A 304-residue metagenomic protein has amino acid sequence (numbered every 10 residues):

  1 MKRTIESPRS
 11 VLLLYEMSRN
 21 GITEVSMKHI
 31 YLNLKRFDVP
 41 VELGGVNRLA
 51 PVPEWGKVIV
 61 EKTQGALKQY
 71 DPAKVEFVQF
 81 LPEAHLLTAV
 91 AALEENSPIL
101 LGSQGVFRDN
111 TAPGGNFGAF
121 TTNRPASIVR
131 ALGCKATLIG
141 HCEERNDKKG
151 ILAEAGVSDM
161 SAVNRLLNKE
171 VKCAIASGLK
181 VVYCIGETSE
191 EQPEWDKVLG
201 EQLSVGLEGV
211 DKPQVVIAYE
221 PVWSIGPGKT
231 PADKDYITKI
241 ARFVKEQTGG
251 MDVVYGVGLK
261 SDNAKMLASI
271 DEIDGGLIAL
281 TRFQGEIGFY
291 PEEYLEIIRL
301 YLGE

Functional and structural regions predicted by a protein language model:
L13, G21-L101, R108-G114, A218: Conserved N-terminal beta1-alpha1 strand-loop-helix module at the mouth
K28-L34, F77-Q79, L101-Q104, T137-I139 (+4 more regions): Hydrophobic faces of well-ordered beta-strands that scaffold small-molecule active sites in alpha/beta enzyme cores
K35, H141-D147, E272-E293: Glycine-rich phosphate-binding active-site loops on the catalytic face of alpha/beta enzymes
P82, V129, E220, L267: Conserved, mostly hydrophobic/aromatic
G105-M160: Glycine/small-residue-rich loop that forms an oxyanion/phosphate-binding "nest" at active or ligand-binding sites
E143-G228: Conserved anion-binding
E154, F283-E304: C-terminal helical cap(s) of enzyme catalytic domains, especially alpha/beta-barrels
L259-E272: Catalytic cores of alpha/beta
